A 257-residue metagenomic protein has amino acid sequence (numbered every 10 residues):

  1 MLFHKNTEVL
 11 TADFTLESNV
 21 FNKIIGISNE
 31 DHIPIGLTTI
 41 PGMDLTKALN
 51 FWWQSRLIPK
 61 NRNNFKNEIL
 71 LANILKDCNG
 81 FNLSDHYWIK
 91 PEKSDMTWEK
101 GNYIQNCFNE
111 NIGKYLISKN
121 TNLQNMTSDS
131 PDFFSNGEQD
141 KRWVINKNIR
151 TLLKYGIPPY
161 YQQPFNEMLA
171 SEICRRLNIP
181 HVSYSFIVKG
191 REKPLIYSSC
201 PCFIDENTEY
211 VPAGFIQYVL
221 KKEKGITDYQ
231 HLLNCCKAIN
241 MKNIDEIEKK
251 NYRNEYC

Functional and structural regions predicted by a protein language model:
M1-C257: Phosphate/dinucleotide-binding and metal-coordinating scaffold of catalytic cores in nucleotide-dependent enzymes
